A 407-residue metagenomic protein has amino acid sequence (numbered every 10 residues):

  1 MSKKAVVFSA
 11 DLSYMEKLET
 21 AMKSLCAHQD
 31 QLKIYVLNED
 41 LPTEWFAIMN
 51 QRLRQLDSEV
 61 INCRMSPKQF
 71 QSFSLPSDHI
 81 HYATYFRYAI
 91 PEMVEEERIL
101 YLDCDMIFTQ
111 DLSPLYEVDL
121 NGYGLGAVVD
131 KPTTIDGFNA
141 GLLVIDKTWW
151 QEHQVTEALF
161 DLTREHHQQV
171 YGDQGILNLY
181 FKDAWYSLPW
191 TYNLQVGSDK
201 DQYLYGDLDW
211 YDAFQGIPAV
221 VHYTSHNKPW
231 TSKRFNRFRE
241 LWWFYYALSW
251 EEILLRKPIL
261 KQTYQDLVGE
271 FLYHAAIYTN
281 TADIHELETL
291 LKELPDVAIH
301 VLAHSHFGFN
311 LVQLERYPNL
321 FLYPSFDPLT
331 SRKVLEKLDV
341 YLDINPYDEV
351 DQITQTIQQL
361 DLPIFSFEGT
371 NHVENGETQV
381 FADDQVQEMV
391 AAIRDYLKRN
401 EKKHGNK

Functional and structural regions predicted by a protein language model:
M1-K4, F8-A10, K17-T20, K147-L272 (+1 more regions): A glycosyltransferase accessory/donor-loop signature
L53-E92: Active-site-proximal specificity loops/subdomain of glycosyltransferases
I99: Short aromatic/hydrophobic "clamp" motif used to bind/position activated sugar donors
F108-I135: Conserved donor-nucleotide/metal-binding helix-loop-beta segment in metal-dependent transferases, i.e., the alpha-helix
V268-Q313: Conserved catalytic-core segment of nucleotide-activated headgroup transferases in glycan assembly
H304-S305, L320-V334, V350: Conserved active-site histidine-acidic residue motif and adjacent donor-binding/catalytic loop of glycosyltransferases
E336-E349: Acidic donor-binding loop of glycosyltransferase active sites
P363-F367: Short hydrophobic beta-strand element within catalytic cores of glycosyltransferases and related nucleotide-activated
